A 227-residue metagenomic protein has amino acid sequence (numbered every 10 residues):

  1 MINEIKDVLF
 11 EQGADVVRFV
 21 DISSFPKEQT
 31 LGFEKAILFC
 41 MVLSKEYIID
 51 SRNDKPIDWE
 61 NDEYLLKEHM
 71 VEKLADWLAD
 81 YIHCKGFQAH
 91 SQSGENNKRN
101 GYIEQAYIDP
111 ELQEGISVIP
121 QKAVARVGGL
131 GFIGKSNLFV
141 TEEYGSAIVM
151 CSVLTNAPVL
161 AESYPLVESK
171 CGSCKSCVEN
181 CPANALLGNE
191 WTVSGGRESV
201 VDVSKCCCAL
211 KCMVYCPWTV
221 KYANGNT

Functional and structural regions predicted by a protein language model:
M1-D76: Non-catalytic, usually N-terminal nucleic-acid engagement modules in DNA/RNA processing proteins
K27-E28, L66-T227: Catalytic cores of enzyme domains
